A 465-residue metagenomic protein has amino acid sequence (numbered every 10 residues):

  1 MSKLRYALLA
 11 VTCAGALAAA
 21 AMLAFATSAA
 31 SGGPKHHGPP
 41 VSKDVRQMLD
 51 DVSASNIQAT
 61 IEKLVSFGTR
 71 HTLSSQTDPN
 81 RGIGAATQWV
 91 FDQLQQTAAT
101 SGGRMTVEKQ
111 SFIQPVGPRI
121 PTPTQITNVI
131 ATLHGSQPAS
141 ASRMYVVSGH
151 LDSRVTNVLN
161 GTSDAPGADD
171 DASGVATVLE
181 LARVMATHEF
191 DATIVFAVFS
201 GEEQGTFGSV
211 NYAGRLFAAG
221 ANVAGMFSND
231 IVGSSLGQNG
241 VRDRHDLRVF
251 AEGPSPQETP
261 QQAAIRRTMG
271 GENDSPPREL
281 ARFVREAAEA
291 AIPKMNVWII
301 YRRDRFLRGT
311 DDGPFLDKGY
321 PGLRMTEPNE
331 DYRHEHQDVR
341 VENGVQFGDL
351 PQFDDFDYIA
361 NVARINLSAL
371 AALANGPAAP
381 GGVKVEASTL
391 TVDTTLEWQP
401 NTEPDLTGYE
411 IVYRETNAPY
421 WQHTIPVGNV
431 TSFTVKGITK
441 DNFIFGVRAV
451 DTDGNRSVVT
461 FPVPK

Functional and structural regions predicted by a protein language model:
H36-G38, N56-H134, W298: A non-catalytic alpha/beta surface segment that caps or lines the substrate-entry region of metallo-dependent hydrolase
V65, V232-F250, I299-P377: Active-site-adjacent mobile loop/cap segments within catalytic or ligand-binding domains
A131, V147-S153, N157-T206, N366: Alpha-helical metal-binding/catalytic segments enriched in His/Glu/Asp
V178, G428-T434, F443: Short S/T/G- and acidic-enriched coil/turn segments that sit immediately N-terminal to beta-strands in beta-sandwich
F199-T310: Metal-dependent peptidase/peptidase-like ectodomains
V392-D405: Conserved aromatic anchor
V435-N455: Beta-strand-rich modules
T452-K465: Extracellular fibronectin type III
